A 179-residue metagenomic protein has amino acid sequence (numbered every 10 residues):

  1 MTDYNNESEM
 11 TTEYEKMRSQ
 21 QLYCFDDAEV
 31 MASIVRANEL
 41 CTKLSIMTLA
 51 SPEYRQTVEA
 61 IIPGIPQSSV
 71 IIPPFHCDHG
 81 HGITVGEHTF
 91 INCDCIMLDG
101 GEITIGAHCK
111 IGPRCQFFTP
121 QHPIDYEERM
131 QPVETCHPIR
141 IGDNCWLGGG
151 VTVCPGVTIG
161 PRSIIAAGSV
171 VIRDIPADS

Functional and structural regions predicted by a protein language model:
M1-S68: Terminal amphipathic alpha-helical/low-complexity segments used for targeting or macromolecular assembly
Y14-E15, I61, Q131, P138 (+1 more regions): Short secondary-structure boundary/capping segments
S19, L147, P155, I165-A167: Short glycine-rich loop/turn motifs that provide flexible caps or phosphate-binding loops at active sites
P52, F75-V85, F90-I159: Flexible, glycine/small-residue-enriched loop-and-beta-strand segment within the central core of proteins
I159-D174: C-terminal/domain-terminus segments
A177-S179: Conserved beta-strand-loop-alpha-helix hinge in the C-terminal portion of ABC ATPase nucleotide-binding domains
